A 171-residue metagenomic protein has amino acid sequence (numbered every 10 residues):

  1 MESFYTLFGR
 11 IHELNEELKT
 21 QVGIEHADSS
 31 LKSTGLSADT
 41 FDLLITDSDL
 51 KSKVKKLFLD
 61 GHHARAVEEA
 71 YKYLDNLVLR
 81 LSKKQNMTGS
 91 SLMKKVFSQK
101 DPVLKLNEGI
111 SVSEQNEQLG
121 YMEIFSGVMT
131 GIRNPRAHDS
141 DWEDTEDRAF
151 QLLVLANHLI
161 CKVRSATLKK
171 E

Functional and structural regions predicted by a protein language model:
E2-V128, W142-E143, D147, A166-E171: Amphipathic alpha-helical interface elements
V128-R133, A137-S140: Short amphipathic alpha-helical "interface-anchor" segments enriched in bulky aromatics
A149-A166: Structured adenosyl-cofactor binding patch, chiefly the S-adenosyl-L-methionine
